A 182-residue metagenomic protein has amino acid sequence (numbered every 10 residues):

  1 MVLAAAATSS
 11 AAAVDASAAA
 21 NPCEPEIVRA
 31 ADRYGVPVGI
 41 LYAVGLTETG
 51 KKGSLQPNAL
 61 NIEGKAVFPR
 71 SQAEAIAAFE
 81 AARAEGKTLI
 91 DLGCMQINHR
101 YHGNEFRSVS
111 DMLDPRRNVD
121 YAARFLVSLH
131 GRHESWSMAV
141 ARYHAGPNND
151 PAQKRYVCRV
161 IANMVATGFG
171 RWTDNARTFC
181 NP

Functional and structural regions predicted by a protein language model:
M1-A6: Bacterial N-terminal signal peptides
T8-A13: Signal peptide processing junction and immediate N-terminal pro/mature segment of secreted/exported proteins
V14-P182: Catalytic glycan-binding domains that act on GlcNAc-containing polysaccharides
